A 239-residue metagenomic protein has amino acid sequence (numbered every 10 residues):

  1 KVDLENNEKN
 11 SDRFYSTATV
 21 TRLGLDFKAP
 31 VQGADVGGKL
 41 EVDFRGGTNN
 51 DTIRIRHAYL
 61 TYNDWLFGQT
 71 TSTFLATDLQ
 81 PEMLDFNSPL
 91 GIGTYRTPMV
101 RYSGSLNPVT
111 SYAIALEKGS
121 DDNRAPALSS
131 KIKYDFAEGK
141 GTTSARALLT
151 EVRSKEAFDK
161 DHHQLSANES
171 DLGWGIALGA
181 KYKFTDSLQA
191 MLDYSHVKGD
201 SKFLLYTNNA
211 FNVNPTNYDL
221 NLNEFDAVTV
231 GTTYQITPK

Functional and structural regions predicted by a protein language model:
K1-G139, K181-Y182, H196, G231: Outer membrane beta-barrel
S130-K239: Detector for outer-membrane/organellar transmembrane beta-barrel domains, recognizing the amphipathic beta-strand
